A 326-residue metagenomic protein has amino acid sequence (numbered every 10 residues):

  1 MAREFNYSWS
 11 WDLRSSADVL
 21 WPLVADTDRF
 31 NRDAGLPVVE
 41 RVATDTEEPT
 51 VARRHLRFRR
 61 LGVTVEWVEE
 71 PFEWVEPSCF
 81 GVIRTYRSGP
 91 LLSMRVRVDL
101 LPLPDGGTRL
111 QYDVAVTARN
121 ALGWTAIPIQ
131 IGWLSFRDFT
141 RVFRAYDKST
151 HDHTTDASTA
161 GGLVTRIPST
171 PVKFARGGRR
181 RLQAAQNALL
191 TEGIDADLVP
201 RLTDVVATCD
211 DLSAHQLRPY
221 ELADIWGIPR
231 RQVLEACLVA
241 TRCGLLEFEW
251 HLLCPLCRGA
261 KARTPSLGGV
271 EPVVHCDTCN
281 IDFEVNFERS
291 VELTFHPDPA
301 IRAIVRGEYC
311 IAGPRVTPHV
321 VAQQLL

Functional and structural regions predicted by a protein language model:
M1-E47: Hydrophobic ligand-binding cavity/cleft-lining segments
I83-T140: Beta-strand/loop substructures that line and gate deep hydrophobic ligand-binding cavities in soluble
F139-T191: Long, low-complexity, charged/polar intrinsically disordered regions in eukaryotic proteins
L212-D224: Short acidic, hydrophobic short linear motifs in intrinsically disordered regions
S213-A214, P229-L234, L238-H251, T264-V270: Short, flexible, mixed-charge glycine/proline-rich loop motifs that serve as phosphate/nucleic-acid-contacting
C254-C257, C276-C279: Short cysteine-rich clusters marking metal-coordination/redox-active sites
A262-P265, E284: Short functional micro-motifs and their immediate structural scaffolds
E284-L326: Long, charge-rich boundary regions
